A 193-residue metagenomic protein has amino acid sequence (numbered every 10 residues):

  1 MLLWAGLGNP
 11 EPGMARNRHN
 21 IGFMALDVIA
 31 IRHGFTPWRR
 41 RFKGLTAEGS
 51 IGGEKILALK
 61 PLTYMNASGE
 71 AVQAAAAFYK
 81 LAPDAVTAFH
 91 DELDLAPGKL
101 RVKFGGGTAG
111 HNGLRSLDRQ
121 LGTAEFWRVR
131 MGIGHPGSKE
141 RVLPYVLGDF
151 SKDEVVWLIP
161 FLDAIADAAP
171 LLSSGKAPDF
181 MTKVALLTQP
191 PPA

Functional and structural regions predicted by a protein language model:
M1-G105, L114-V129, P136-R141, V156-P192: Nucleotide and nucleotide-moiety/phosphate-recognizing core
R101-G107, V146-F150: Short glycine-enriched, charge-decorated loop/helix-capping segments at active-site entrances that position
M131-G134, F150: Short, loop-centered acidic/histidine patches that primarily coordinate divalent metals
